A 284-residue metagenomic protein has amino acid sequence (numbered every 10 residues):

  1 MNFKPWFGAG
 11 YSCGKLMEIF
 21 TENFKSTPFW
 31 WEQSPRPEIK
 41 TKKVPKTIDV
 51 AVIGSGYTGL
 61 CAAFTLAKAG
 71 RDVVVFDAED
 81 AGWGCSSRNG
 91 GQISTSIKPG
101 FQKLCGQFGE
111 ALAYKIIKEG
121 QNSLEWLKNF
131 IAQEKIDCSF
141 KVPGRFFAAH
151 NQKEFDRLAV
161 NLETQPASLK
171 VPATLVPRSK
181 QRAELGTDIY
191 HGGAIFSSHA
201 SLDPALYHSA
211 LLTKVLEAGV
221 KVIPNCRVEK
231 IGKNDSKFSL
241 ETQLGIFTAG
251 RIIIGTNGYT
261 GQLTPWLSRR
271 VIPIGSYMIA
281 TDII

Functional and structural regions predicted by a protein language model:
N2-V50: Extreme N-terminal leader/targeting segments of oxidoreductases
V50-V75: N-terminal Rossmann-like FAD-binding beta1-loop-alpha1 element of flavoenzymes
I53, T95, I254-G255: Redox-cofactor binding/interface segments in oxidoreductases and associated redox assembly factors
K68-R88: Glycine-rich FAD pyrophosphate-binding loop
R88-E119: Glycine-rich active-site loop/strand segments that organize a redox cofactor
Q107-K214: Rossmann-like flavin
T164, H191-G250: Helical element adjacent to the flavin cofactor pocket in flavoenzyme catalytic cores
T242-I284: Central helical "cap/lid" subdomain
